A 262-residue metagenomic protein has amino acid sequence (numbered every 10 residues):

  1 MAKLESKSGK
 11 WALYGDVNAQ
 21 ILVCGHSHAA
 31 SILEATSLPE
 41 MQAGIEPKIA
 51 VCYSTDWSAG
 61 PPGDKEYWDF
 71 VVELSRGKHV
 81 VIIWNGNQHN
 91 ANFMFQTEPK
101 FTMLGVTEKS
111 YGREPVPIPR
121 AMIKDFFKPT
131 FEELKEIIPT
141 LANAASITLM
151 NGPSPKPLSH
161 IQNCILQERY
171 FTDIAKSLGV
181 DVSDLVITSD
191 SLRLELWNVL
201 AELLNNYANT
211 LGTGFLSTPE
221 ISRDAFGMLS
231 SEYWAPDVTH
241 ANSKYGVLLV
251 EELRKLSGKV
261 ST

Functional and structural regions predicted by a protein language model:
M1-W57, P61, D69-E73: Serine-esterase "nucleophile elbow" of acetyl-processing enzymes
V23-C24, I138, Y245: Conserved catalytic-core segments centered on acid/base and nucleophilic motifs
H28, I32, E133, L200 (+1 more regions): Conserved alpha-helical elements of sugar-nucleotide-dependent glycosyltransferases
A59-W68, F127-F131: Short linear interaction motifs
P62-K65, S230-P236: Short, surface-exposed amphipathic charged segments that create phosphate/polyanion-binding patches used for binding
L74-S231: Alpha-helical cap/lid subdomain in secreted, periplasmic, or secretory-pathway luminal O-acyl-processing enzymes
E232-T262: Histidine-centered active-site loop/cap adjacent to the catalytic His in serine esterases/O-acetyl transfer systems
